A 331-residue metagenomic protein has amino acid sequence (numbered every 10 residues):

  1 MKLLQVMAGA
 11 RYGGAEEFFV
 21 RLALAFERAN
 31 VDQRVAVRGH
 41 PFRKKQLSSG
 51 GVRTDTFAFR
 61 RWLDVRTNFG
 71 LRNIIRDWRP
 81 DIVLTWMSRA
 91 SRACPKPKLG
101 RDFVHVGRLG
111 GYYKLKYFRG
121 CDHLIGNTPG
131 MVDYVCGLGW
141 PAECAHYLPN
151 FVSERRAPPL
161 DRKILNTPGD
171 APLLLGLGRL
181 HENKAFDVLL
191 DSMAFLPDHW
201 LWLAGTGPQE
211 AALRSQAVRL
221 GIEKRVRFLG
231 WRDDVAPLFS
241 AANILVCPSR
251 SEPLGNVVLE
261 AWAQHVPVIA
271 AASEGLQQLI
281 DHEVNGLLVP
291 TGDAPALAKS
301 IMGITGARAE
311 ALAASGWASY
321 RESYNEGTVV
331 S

Functional and structural regions predicted by a protein language model:
G13-L24, P172-F195, P208-R214, P295: A conserved mid-protein helix/loop that constitutes part of the nucleotide-sugar donor-binding site
N30-Q33, A171, F186-R227, A309: A conserved nucleotide-sugar
A36-V37, P267-A271, I280: Short hydrophobic beta-strand element within catalytic cores of glycosyltransferases and related nucleotide-activated
D64-T67, T85-S91, L109: Short His-centered aromatic/hydrophobic patch
D122-P158: Donor nucleotide-sugar binding/catalytic pocket of nucleotide-sugar-dependent glycosyltransferases
W231, R250: Aromatic "clamp/platform" in nucleotide-sugar-dependent glycosyltransferases that forms part of the donor/acceptor
H282-E283, L287-A294, I301-A307: Conserved acidic donor-binding segment of nucleotide-sugar-dependent glycosyltransferases
E310-S323: A short, well-ordered alpha-helix in the C-terminal region of glycosyltransferases
